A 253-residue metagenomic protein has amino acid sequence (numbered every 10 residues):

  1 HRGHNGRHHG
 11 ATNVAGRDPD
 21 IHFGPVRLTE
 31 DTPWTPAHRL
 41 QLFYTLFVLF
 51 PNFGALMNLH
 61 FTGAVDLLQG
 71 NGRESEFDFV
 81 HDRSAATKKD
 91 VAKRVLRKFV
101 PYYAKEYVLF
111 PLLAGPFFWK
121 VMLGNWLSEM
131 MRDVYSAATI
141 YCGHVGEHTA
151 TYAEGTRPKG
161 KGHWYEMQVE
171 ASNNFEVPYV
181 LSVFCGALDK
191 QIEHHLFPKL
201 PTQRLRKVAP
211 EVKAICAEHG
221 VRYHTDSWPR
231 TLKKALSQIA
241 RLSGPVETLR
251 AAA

Functional and structural regions predicted by a protein language model:
H1-K89, T156-V246: Membrane-embedded catalytic scaffold of the fatty acid hydroxylase/desaturase
R39-G54, K88-A138: Alpha-helical bilayer-embedded segments of polytopic membrane proteins, i.e., transmembrane/intramembrane helices
N58-Q69, M122-L123, V134-G155: Juxtamembrane/interface segments at transmembrane-helix termini
Y107, N125-E129, A138-G143, A153 (+4 more regions): Active-site proximal loops enriched in glycine and acidic residues that flank catalytic Cys/His/Asp and coordinate
S128-Y141, V145-G146, V212-E218, R222: C-terminal, active-site-flanking charged/polar segments
